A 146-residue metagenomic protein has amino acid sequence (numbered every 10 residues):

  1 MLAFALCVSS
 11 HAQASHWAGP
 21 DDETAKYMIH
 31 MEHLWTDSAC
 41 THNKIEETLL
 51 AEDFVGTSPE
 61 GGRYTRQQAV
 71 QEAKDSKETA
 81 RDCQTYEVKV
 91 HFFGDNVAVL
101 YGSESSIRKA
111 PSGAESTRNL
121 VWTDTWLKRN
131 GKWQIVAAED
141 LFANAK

Functional and structural regions predicted by a protein language model:
M1-S9: Bacterial N-terminal signal peptides
A14-L34: Short N-terminal segments immediately surrounding and downstream of signal-peptide cleavage
D22-Y27, T41-N96, A114-R118: A solvent-exposed, acidic/Ser-Thr-rich amphipathic alpha-helical stretch
T57, Y101, V136-A137: Beta-strand residues in well-ordered beta-sheet regions across diverse protein folds
G61-R63, S105-R108, L141-N144: Solvent-exposed loop/turn segments at secondary-structure junctions within structured extracellular/periplasmic domains
F92, S106-A110, W126: Beta-strand elements of well-folded, non-transmembrane domains
N96-S106, L120: A short hydrophobic beta-strand element
N119-K146: Short beta-strand edge/turn micro-motifs at domain boundaries
